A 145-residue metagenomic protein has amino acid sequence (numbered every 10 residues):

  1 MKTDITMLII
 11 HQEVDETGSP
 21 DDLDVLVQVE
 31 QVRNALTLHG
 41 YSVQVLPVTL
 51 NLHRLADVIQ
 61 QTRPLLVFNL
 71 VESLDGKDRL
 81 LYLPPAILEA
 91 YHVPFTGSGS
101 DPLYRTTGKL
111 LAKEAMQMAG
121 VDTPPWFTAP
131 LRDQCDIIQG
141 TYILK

Functional and structural regions predicted by a protein language model:
K2-Q12, G18, E30, Q60 (+1 more regions): Active-site nucleotide/adenylate-binding loops and adjacent lid/helix of ATP-dependent enzymes
D15-S19, R63-T107, D122-P125: A short, GP-enriched loop/loop-strand-helix hinge that lies immediately N-terminal to, or at the N-terminal rim
D21-T37: Short catalytic helix/loop segments, enriched in acidic residues and glycine and frequently bearing histidine
L36-Q44: A generic structural motif
H39, Y91, A119: Conserved dinucleotide-binding and phosphotransfer motif residues
Q44-P47, T96, F127: General small-molecule cofactor/ligand-binding pocket signal
Q44-R63, D78: Glycine-rich, highly charged phosphate/nucleotide-binding loops
